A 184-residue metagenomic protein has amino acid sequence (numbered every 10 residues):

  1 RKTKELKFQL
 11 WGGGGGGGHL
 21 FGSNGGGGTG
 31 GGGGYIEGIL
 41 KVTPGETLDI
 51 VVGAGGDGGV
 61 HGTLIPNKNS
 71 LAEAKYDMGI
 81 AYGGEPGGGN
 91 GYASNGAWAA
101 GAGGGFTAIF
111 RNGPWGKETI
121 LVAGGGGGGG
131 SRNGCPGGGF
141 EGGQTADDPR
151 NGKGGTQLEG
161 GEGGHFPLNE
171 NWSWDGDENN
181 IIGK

Functional and structural regions predicted by a protein language model:
R1-K7, T43-T47: Extended extracellular/luminal ectodomain segments enriched in beta-structured repeat modules
G12-A108, G129-N169: Glycine-rich strand-loop-strand elements at beta-sheet edges
G45-D49, W115-I120: Loop/turn elements at helix/coil->beta-strand transitions in domains of secreted/extracellular proteins
A54, R111-G113, L121-G126: Short, structured patches in soluble enzyme cores that scaffold and shape functional sites
G160-G164, D175-K184: Short, intrinsically disordered, charge-balanced linker/junction segments flanking boundaries in proteins
E170-W174: Active-site-proximal segments of catalytic enzyme domains that coordinate small-molecule cofactors or metal ions
